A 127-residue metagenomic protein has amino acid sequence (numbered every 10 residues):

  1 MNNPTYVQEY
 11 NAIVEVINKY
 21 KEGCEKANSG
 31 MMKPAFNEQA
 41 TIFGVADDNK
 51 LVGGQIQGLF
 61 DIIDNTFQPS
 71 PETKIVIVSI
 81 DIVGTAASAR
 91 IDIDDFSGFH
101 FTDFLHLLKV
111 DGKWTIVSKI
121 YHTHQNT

Functional and structural regions predicted by a protein language model:
M1-K26, G30, P34, E38 (+1 more regions): Short, low-complexity N-terminal intrinsically disordered segments enriched in polar/charged residues
E9-A12, T41-D48, V52-H100: Surface-exposed, charged secondary-structure patches
C24, K74-T85, V117-T127: Short secondary-structure transition/capping segments
M32, V78-S79, H106: Short secondary-structure boundary/capping segments
F36, I93-D95, I120-Y121: Short beta-strand segments enriched in hydrophobic/aromatic residues within well-folded beta-rich domains
H100-T127: Short beta-strand edge/turn micro-motifs at domain boundaries
